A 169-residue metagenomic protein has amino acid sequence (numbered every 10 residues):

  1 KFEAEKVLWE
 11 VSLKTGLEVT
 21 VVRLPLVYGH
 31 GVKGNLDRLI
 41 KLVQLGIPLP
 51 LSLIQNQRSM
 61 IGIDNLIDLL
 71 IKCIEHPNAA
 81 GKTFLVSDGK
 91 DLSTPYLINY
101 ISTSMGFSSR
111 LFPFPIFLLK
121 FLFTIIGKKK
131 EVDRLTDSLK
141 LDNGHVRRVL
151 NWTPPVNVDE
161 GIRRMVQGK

Functional and structural regions predicted by a protein language model:
K1-E5, L26-G29, N56-I61, D91 (+1 more regions): Short-chain dehydrogenase/reductase
K1-T20: Active-site Tyr-X1-5-Lys
E3, V32-R38, S52-I74, G81-K82: Substrate-positioning beta->alpha
L17-R38: Flexible, glycine-rich beta-alpha linker
G34, R58-D64, L92, L141 (+1 more regions): Residue-level signal for the nucleotide or nucleotide-sugar donor/cofactor binding architecture
I40-L51, F107, F112, D142-G144: A short C-terminal helix-loop "cap" of Rossmann-like NAD(P)-dependent dehydrogenase/epimerase domains
I63, N99, L122-T153: Conserved C-terminal active-site "lid" loop/helix of NAD(P)H-dependent oxidoreductases that clamps the redox cofactor
K72, H76-K130, D159, R163-V166: Mid/C-terminal beta-alpha module of Rossmann-like enzyme folds, strongest in SDR-family dehydrogenases/epimerases
